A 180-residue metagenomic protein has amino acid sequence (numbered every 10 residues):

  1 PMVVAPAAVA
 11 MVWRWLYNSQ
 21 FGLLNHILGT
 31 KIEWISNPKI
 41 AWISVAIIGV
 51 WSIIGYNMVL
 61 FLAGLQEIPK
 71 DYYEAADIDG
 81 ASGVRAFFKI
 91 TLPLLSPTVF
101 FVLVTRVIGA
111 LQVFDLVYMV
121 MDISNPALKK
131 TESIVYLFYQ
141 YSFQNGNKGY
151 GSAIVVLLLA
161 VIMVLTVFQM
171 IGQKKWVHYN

Functional and structural regions predicted by a protein language model:
P1-N180: A structural signal for multi-pass alpha-helical bundles of membrane permease subunits that mediate small-molecule
